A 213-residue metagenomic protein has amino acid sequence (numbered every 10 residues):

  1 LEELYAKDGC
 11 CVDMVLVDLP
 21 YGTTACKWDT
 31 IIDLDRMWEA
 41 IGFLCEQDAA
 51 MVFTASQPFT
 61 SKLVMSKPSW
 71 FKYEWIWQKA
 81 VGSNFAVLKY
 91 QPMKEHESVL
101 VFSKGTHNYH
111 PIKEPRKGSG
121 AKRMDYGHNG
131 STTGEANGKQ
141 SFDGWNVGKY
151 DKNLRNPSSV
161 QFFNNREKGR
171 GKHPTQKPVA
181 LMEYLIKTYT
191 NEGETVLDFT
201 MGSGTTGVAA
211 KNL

Functional and structural regions predicted by a protein language model:
E2-L16, S66-L213: Class I S-adenosyl-L-methionine
V12, L19-R36, Q161: Mobile active-site "lid"/loop adjacent to the S-adenosyl-L-methionine
L19-P20, A55-P58, T200: Short strand-turn motif at the edge of the Rossmann-like AdoMet-binding core
T24-A25, T30, T54-A55, K172-Q176: Acceptor-substrate binding/catalytic loop of class I
D33-Q47: A short glycine-rich, Lys/Arg-flanked "PGG" loop and its adjoining helix->strand segment in the class I
E39, S61, Y184: Active-site phosphate/pyrophosphate- and oxyanion-stabilizing loops and adjacent acidic/basic residues in soluble
C45-M51, E192-G193: Short glycine-dipeptide loop
P58-P68: Conserved class I S-adenosyl-L-methionine
